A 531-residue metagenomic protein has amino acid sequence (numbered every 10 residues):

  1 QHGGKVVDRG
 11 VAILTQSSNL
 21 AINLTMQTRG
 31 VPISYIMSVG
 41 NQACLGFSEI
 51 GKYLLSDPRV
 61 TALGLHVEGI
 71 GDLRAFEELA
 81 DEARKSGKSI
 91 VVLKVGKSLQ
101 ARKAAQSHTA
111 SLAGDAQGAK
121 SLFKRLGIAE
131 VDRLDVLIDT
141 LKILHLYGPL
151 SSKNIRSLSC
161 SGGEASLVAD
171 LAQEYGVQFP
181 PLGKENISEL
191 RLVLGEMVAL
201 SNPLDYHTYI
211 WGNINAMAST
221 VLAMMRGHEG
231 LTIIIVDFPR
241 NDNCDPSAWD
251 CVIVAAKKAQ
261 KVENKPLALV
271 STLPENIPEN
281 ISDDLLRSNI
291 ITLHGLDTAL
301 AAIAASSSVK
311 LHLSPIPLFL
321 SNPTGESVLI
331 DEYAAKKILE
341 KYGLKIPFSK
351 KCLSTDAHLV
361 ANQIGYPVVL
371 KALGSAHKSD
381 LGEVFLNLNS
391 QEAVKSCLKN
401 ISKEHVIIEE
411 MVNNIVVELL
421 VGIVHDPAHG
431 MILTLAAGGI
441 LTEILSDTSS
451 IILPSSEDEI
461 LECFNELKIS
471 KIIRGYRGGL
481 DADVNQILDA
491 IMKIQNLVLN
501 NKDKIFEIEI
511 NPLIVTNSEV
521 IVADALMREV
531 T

Functional and structural regions predicted by a protein language model:
Q1-T531: Catalytic-core regions of core metabolic enzymes, especially those transforming organic acids/acyl-group intermediates
